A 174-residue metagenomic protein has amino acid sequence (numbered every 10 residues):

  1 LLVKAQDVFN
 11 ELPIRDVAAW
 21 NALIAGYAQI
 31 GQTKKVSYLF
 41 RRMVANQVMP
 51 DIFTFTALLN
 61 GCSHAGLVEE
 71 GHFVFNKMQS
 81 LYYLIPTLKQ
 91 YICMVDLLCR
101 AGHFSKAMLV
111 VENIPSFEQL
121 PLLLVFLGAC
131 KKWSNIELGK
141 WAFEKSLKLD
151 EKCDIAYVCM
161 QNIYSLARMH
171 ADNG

Functional and structural regions predicted by a protein language model:
A5, D16-N21, A25, V36 (+10 more regions): Pentatricopeptide repeat
E11, K34-K35, A45-N46: Tandem repeat domain/solenoid detector
L12, D16, Q47, Y82-Y83 (+2 more regions): Inter-helix linker motif
C130-G174: C-terminal structured "cap/appendage" subdomains that terminate the fold
